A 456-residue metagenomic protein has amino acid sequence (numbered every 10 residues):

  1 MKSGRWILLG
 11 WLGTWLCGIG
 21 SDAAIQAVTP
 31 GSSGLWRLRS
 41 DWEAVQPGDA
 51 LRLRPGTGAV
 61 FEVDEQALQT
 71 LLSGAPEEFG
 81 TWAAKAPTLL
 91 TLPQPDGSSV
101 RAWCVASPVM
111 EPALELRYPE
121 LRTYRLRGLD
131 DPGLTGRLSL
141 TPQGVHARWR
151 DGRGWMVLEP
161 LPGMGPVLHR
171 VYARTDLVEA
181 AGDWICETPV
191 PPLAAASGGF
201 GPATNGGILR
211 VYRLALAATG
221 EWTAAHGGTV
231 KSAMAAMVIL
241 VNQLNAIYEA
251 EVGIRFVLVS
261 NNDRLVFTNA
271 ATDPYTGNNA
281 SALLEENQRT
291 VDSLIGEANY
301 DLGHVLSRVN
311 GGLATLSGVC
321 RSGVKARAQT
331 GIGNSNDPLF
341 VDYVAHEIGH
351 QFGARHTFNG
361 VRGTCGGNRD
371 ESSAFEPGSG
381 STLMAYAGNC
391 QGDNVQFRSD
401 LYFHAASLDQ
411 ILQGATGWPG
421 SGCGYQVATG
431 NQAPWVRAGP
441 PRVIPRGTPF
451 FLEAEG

Functional and structural regions predicted by a protein language model:
M1-R5: Positively charged n-region of N-terminal signal peptides that target proteins for export
W6, L38, V171, A328-T330: Positively charged, low-complexity intrinsically disordered regions
I7-G18: Bacterial N-terminal signal peptides
G10-L12, L89, S98-S99, Y118 (+3 more regions): A residue-level detector for conformationally permissive "hinge/kink" positions
I19-S281, T429, A454: Zymogen propeptides/activation segments of proteases
T204-G456: Extracellular (secreted or membrane-anchored) zinc-dependent metallopeptidases, primarily metzincins but also closely
